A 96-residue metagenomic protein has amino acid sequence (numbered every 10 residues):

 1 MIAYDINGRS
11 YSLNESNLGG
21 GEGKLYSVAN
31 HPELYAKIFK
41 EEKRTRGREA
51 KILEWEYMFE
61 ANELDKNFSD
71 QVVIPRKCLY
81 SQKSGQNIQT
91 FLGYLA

Functional and structural regions predicted by a protein language model:
A3-S16: Conserved N-terminal boundary motif of the eukaryotic protein kinase catalytic domain
G8, H31-E33: Glycine-centered tight beta-turn/hairpin loop motif at sheet-sheet or coil-to-beta transitions
S10, G21-E22, E56-A61: Short alpha-helical segments and helix-capping/turn motifs at coil-helix boundaries
N17-G20, N67-S69, N87-Q89: A short catalytic or substrate-binding loop motif that flags glycine-/basic-rich loops and adjacent residues that bind
E22-V28: ATP phosphate-binding glycine-rich loop
A36-K37: Conserved beta3 VAIK motif of the Hanks protein kinase fold
K40-I74: The N-lobe alphaC helix and its flanking beta3-alphaC-beta4 segment of protein kinase-like domains, centered on
V72-A96: Conserved structural core of kinase catalytic domains
